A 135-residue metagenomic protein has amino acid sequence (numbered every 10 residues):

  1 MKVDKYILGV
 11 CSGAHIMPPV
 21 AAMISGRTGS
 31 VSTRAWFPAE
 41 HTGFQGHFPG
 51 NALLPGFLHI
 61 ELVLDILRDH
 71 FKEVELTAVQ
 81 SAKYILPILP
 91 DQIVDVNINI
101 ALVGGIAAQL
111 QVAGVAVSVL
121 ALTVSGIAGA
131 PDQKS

Functional and structural regions predicted by a protein language model:
K2-V3, T77: Long, low-complexity, compositionally biased intrinsically disordered regions
D4-A14, G26-G29, Y84, I88 (+2 more regions): A glycine-rich (often HGG/GG-containing) alpha/beta subdomain
G9-L54: Catalytic strand-loop segment that frames the active site of acyl-thioester-processing enzymes
P19-A22, T28, N99-S135: HotDog/MaoC-like acyl-thioester-processing domains
F37, H41, I88, I100: A broadly conserved detector of short glycine/acidic/proline-rich loop/turn motifs that flank catalytic sites and bind
L53-I66: Active-site beta-strand/loop microenvironment that shapes enzyme catalytic pockets
V63-N99, A107, T123, I127: Hydrophobic beta-strand-centered segment that forms part of the acyl-chain substrate-binding groove
